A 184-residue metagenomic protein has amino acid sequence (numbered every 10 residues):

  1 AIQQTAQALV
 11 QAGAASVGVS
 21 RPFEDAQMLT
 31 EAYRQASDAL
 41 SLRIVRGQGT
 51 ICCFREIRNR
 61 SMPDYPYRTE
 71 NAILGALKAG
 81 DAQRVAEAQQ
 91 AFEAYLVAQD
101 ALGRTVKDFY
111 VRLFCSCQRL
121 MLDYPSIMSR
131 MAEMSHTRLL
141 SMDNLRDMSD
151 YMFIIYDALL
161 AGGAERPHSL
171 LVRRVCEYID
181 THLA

Functional and structural regions predicted by a protein language model:
A1-A184: Cytosolic nucleotide-utilizing catalytic cores of signal-transduction proteins
